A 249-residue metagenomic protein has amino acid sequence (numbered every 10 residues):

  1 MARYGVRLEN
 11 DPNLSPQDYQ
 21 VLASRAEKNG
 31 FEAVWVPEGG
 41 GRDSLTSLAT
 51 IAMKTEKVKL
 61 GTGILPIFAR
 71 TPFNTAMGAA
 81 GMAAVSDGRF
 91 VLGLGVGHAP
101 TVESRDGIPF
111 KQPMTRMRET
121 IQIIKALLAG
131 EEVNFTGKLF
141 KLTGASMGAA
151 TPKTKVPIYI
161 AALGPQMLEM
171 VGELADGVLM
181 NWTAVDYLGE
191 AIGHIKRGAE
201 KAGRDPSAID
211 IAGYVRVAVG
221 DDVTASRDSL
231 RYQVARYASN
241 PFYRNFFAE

Functional and structural regions predicted by a protein language model:
M1-E249: Active-site-adjacent structural elements that line small-molecule/cofactor binding pockets in enzymes
